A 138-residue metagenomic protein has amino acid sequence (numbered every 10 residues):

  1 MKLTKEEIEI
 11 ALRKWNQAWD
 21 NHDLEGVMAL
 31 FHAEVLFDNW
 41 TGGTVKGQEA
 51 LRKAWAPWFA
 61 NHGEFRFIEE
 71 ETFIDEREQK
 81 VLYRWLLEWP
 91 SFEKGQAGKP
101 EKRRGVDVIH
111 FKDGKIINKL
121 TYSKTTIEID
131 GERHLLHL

Functional and structural regions predicted by a protein language model:
K2-E9, A18, D38, R52-L138: A beta-strand edge to alpha-helix "cap/lid" segment located at domain peripheries
T4, D23, K46-G47: Helix N-cap and loop-to-helix transition residues
K14-W15: Generic hydrophobic alpha-helical segments
N21-E34: Short, well-ordered alpha-helical segments enriched in acidic and aromatic residues
E34, G43-K53: Short beta-edge strand/loop motif at the mouth of beta-sheet-based domains
